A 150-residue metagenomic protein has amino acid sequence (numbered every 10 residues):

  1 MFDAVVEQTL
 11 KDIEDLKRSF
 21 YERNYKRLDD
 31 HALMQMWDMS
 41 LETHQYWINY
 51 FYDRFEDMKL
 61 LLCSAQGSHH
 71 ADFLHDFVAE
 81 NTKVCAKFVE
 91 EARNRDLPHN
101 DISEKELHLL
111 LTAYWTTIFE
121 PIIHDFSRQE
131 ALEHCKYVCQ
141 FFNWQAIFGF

Functional and structural regions predicted by a protein language model:
M1-E22: An amphipathic alpha-helix adjacent to DNA-recognition modules
A4, Q35, M39-E42, H134: Generic alpha-helical secondary-structure signal
Y21, Y25-H31, Q45-S68: Amphipathic alpha-helical segments used for helix-helix packing
N24-Q35, R93-H99: Short helix-coil transition/hinge motifs at the ends and kinks of transmembrane helices, capturing the brief
D38, E42-D53, S68-N94, K105-T112: Amphipathic alpha-helical packing segments from all-alpha helical-bundle domains
D53, Q145-F150: Amphipathic alpha-helical coiled-coil segments
M58-V78, E130-A146: C-terminal/domain-terminus segments
V89-F141, F150: Hydrophobic/aromatic-rich alpha-helical bundle segments in the mid-to-C-terminal region
